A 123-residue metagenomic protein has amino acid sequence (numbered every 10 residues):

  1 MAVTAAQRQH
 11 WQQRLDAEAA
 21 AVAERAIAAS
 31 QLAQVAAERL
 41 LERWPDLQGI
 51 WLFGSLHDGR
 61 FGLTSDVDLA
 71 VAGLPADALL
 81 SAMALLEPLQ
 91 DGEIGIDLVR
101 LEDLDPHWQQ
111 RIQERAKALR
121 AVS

Functional and structural regions predicted by a protein language model:
M1-Q48, D58-L63, G73-S123: Catalytic core of pol beta-like nucleotidyltransferases
L52-S55: Glycine-rich beta-strand-to-loop/alpha-helix junction loops that act as flexible
